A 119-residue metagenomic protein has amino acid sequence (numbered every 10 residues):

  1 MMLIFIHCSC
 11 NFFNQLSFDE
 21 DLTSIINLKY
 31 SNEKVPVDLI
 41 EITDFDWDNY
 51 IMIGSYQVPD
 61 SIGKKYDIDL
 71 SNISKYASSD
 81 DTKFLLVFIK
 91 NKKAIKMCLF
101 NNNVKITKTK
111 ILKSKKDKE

Functional and structural regions predicted by a protein language model:
M1-C8: Sec-dependent bacterial lipoprotein signal peptides
C8-D67: N-terminal export/targeting and maturation segments
I68-E119: Extracytoplasmic electrostatic interaction patches
